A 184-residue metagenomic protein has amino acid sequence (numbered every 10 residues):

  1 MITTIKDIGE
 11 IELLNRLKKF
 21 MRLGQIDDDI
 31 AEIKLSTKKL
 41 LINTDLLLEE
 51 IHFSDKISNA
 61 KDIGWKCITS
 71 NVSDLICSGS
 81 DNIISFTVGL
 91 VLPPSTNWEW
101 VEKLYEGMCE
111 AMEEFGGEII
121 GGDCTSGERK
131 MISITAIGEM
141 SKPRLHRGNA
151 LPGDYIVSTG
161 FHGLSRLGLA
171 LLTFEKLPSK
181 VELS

Functional and structural regions predicted by a protein language model:
M1-S184: Helix-biased detector of long, well-ordered alpha-helical tracts
